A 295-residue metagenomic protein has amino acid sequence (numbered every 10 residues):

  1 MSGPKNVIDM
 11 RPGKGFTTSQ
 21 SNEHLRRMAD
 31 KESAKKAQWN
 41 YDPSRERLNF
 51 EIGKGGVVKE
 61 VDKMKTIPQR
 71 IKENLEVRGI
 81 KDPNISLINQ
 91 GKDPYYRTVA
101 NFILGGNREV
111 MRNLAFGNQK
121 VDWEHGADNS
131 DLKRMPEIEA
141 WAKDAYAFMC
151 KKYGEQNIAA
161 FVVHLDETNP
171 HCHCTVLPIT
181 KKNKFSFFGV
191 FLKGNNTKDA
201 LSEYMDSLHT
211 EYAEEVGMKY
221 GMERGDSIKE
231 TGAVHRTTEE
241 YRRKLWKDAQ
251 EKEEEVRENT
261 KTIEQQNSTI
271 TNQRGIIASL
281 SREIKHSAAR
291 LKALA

Functional and structural regions predicted by a protein language model:
M1-A295: N-terminal nicking endonuclease/strand-transfer module with a His-rich metal-binding environment and a catalytic Tyr
